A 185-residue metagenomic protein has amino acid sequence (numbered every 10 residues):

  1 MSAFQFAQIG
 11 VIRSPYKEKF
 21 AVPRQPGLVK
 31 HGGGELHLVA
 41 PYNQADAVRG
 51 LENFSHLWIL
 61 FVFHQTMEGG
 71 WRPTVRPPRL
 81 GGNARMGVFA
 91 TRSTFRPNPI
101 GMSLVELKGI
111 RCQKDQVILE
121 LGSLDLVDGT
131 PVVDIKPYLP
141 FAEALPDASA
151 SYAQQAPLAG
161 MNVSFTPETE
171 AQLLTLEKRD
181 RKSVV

Functional and structural regions predicted by a protein language model:
S2-Q8, F95-V105: Short coil-to-beta-strand transition motifs
R13, K19-F20, R24-L80: Active-site acidic/histidine clusters and adjacent loop/turn architecture that either coordinate catalytic ions
S14, E106-G109, S123: A residue-level detector for short acidic-glycine micro-motifs
K17, I110-Q116: Short, conserved beta-turn/loop elements at beta-strand boundaries and strand-helix junctions
R72-F95, G101-S103: Short acidic (Asp/Glu) patches
K114-L124: Short, solvent-exposed secondary-structure boundary/capping segments
G122-A153: Flexible glycine-rich active-site/ligand-binding loops centered on an Asp-His dyad
V184-V185: Conserved small/polar residues in nucleotide/adenosyl-binding loops
